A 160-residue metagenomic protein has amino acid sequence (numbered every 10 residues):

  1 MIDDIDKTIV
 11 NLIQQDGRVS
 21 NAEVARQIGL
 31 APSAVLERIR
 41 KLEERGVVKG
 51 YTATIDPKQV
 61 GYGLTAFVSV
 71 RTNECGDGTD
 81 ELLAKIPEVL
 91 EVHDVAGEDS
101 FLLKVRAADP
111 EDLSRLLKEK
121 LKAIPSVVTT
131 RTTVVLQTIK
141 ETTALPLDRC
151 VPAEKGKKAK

Functional and structural regions predicted by a protein language model:
M1-K160: A compositional/biophysical signature of low hydrophobicity enriched in polar/charged and small residues
